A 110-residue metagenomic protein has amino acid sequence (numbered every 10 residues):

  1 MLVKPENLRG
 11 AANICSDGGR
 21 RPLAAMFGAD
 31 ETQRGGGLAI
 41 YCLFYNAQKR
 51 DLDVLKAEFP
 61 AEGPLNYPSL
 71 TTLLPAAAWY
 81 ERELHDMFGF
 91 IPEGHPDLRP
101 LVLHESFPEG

Functional and structural regions predicted by a protein language model:
M1-G110: Terminal low-complexity/charged segments
